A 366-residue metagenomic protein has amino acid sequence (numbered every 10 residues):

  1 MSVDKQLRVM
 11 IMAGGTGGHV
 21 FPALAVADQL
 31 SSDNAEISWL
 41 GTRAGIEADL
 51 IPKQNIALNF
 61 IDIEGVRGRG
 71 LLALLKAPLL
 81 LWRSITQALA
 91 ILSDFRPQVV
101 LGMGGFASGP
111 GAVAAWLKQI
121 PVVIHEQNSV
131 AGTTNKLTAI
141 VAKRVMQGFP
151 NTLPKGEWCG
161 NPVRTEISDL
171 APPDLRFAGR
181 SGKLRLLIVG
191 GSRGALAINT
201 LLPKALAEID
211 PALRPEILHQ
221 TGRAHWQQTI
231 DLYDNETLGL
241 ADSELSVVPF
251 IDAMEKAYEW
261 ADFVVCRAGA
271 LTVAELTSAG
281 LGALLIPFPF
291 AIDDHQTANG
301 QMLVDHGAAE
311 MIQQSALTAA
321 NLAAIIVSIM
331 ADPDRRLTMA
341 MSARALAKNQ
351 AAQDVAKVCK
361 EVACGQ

Functional and structural regions predicted by a protein language model:
Q6-G14, D33-L80, R223-H225, S315: Conserved nucleotide-sugar phosphate-binding/catalytic loop shared by glycosyltransferases and other
H19-L30: Short amphipathic alpha-helix
E36, I46, A57, W116-D174: Active-site-proximal region of nucleotide-activated glycan assembly enzymes, centered on histidine/acidic-rich loops
G45, L50, Q54, P172-V264 (+3 more regions): Donor-nucleotide binding loops and adjacent catalytic segments primarily of GT-B fold Leloir glycosyltransferases
G70-V99: An amphipathic, basic-hydrophobic alpha-helix
P97-V99, I251, E255-A274, L281-G282: Acidic donor-binding loop of glycosyltransferase active sites
R335-N349: A short, well-ordered alpha-helix in the C-terminal region of glycosyltransferases
K348-Q366: C-terminal alpha-helical cap of glycosyltransferases
